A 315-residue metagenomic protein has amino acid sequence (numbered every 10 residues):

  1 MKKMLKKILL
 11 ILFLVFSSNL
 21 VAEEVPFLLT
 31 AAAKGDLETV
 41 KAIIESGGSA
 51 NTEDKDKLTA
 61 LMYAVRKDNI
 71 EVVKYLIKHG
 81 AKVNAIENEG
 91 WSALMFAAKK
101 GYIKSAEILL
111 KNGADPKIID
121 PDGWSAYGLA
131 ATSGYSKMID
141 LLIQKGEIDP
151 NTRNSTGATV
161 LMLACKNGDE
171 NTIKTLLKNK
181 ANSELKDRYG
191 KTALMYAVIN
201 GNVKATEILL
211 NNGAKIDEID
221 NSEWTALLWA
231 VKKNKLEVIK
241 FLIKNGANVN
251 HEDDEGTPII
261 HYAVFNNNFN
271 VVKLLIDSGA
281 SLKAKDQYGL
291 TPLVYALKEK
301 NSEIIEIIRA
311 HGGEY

Functional and structural regions predicted by a protein language model:
K7-F16: Sec-dependent N-terminal signal peptides
L20-L28, L141-I148, N179, N212 (+4 more regions): Ankyrin-repeat-protein effector appendages
A22-Y63, P150, V160: N-terminal segments that cap or nucleate solenoid repeat domains
T30-G35, Y63-N69, F96-Y102, L129-Y135 (+5 more regions): Ankyrin repeat A-helix N-terminal signature
D36-I44, N69-I77, Y102-L110, Y135-Q144 (+5 more regions): Ankyrin repeat structural motif
A50, V83, P116, D149-P150 (+5 more regions): Ankyrin-repeat inter-repeat connecting loop/turn
